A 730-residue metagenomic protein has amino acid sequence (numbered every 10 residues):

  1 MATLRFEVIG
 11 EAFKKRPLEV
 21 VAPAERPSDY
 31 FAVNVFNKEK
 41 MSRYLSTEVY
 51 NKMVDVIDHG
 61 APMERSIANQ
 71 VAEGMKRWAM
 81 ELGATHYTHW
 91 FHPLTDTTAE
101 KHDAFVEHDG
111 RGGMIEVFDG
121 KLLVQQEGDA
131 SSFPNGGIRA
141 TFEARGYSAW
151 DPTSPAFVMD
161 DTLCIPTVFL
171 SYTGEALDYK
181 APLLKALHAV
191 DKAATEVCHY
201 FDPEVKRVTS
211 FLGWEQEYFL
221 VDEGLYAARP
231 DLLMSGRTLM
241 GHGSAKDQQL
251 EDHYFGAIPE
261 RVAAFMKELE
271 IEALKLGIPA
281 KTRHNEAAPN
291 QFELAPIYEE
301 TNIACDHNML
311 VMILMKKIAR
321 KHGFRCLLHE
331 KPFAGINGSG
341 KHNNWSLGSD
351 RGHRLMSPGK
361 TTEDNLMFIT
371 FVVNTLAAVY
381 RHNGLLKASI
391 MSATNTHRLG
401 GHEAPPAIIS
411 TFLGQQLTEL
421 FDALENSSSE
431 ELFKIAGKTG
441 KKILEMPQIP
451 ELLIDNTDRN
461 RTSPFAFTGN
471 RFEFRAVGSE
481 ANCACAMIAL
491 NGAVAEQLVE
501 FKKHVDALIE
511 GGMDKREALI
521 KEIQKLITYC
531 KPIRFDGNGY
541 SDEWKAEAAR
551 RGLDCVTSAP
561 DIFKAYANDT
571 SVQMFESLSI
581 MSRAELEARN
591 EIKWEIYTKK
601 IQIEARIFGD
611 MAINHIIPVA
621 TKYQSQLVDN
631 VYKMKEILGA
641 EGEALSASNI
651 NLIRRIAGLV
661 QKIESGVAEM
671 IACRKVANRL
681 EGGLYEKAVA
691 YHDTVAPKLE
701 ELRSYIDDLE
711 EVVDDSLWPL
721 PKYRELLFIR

Functional and structural regions predicted by a protein language model:
A2-A24, T141-F157, T162: N-terminal hydrophobic targeting/anchoring segments and the immediately downstream early-domain regions of hydrolases
V8, V21-V35, E39, H188 (+3 more regions): Flexible inter-domain linker/hinge segments
F13-G120, V124-A140: Histidine/acidic residue-rich metal-binding segments in metalloenzymes
I67, F91, D119, P296-Y298 (+5 more regions): Active-site proximal loops enriched in glycine and acidic residues that flank catalytic Cys/His/Asp and coordinate
I67-V71, F91-P93, K121-L122, F169 (+4 more regions): Active-site-proximal loop/turn and secondary-structure-junction residues that shape catalytic pockets, frequently
D96-G113, S131, R229, G236-T238 (+4 more regions): Short linear, low-complexity motifs centered on an aromatic residue
A144-L328, N337-G340, L347-E591: Glycine-rich, acidic/polar active-site loops that bind/position phosphate-bearing ligands
L519, I523-R730: C-terminal amphipathic alpha-helical interaction region
